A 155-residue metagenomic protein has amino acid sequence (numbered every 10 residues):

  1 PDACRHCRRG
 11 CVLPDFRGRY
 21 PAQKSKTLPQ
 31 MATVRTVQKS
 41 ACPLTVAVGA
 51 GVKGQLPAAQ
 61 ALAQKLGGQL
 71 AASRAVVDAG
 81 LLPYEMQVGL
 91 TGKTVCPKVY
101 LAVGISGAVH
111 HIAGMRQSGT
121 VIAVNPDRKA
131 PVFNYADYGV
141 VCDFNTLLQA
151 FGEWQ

Functional and structural regions predicted by a protein language model:
P1-Q155: N-terminal glycine-rich FAD/FM-binding segment characteristic of electron-transfer flavoproteins
